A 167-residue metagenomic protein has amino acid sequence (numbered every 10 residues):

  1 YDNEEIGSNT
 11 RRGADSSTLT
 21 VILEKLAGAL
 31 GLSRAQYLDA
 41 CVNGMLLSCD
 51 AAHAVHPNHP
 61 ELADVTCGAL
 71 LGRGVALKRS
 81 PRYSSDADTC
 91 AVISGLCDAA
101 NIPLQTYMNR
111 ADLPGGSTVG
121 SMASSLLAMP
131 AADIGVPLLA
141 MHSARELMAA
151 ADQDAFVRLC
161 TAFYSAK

Functional and structural regions predicted by a protein language model:
Y1-L71, G116, K167: Acidic/histidine-rich catalytic neighborhood of metal-dependent amide-processing enzymes
S8-G13, Y83, N109, E146-A150: Hydrophobic alpha-helical scaffolding
A14-V21, S84-V92, P114, T118 (+1 more regions): Conserved active-site and cofactor/substrate-binding residues in soluble primary-metabolism enzymes
I22-A29, L96, A100, L159-A166: Generic, well-ordered alpha-helical scaffold segments in large soluble proteins
A27-L32, A76-P81, V136-L138, A162-K167: Short C-terminal domain-edge/linker segments immediately following a structured domain
Y37-M45, S84-A91, R145-A151: Noncatalytic linker/hinge segments flanking ATPase motor cores
A52-R145: Active-site-adjacent substrate-binding region of metalloamidase/peptidase-like peptide-processing proteins
V136-K167: His/Asp/Glu-rich mid-to-C-terminal helical/loop segments that flank catalytic regions of hydrolases
